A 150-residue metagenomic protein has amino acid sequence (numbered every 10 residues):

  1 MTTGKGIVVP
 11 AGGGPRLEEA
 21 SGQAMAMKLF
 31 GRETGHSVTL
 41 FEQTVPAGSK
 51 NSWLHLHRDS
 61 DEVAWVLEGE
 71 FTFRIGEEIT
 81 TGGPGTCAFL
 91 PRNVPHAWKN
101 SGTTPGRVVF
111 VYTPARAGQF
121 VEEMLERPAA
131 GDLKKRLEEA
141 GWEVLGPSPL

Functional and structural regions predicted by a protein language model:
M1-T39, E126-L150: A short, N-terminal "cap"/entry segment at the start of jelly-roll beta-barrel domains of the cupin/DSBH fold
V8-P10, E77-P95: Short acidic-glycine-tyrosine-enriched beta hairpin
A26-K28, F41-H57: Conserved short histidine dyad/triad with adjacent acidic residue
E33-H36, P46-K50, E70-T72, I79 (+1 more regions): Short, charged/polar surface micro-motifs in flexible loops or helix N-caps
T34, T72, G83, R92-G118: Ligand-binding loop in jelly-roll beta-barrel domains
W53-D59, V94-A97: Histidine-centered catalytic micro-motifs
H57, F71, F89, G118-Q119 (+1 more regions): Hydrophobic small-molecule pocket/channel-lining residues, especially in calycin-type beta-barrels
D59-F71, G76: Glycine- and acidic-residue-biased ligand/ion/polar-headgroup-sensing regions
